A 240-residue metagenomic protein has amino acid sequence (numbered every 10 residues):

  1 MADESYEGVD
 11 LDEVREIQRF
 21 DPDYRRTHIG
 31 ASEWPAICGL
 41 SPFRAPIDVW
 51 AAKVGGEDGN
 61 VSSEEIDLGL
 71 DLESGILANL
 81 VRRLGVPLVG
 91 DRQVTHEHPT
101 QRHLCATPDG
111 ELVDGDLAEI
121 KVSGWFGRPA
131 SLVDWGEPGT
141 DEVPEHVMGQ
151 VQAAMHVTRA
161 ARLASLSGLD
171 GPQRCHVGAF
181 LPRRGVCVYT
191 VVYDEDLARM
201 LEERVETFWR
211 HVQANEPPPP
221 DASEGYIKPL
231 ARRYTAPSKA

Functional and structural regions predicted by a protein language model:
M1-A240: Accessory terminal regions of nucleic-acid processing enzymes
